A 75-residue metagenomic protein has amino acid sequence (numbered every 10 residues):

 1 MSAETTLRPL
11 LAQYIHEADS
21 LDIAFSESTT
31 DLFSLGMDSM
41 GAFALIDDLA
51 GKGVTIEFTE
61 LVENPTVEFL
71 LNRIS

Functional and structural regions predicted by a protein language model:
M1-A24, L45: Thiotemplate assembly-line natural product biosynthesis machinery
A3-E4, L32, F58, V67: Structural motif detector for alpha-helix initiation sites
T5, F33-S34, G41-F43: N-terminal start-of-chain detector that recognizes signal peptides and the immediate post-cleavage beginning
Y14-L35, K52-T59: Phosphopantetheine carrier-protein modules
M40-P65: Phosphopantetheinylated carrier protein domains
N64-S75: Short, cationic-aromatic polyanion-contact patches
